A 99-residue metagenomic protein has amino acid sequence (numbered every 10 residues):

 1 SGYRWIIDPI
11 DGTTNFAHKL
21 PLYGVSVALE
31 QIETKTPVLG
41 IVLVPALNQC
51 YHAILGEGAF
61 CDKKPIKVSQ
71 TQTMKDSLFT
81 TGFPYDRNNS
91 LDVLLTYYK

Functional and structural regions predicted by a protein language model:
G2-F60: DPxDG-like acidic metal-binding loop motif
P9, K63, T81-F83: Pocket-edge structural micro-motifs
V25-S26, A59-C61, Q72, Y97-K99: Short, low-complexity, polar/charged sequence segments that are solvent-exposed and flexible
V27-E30, C61-I66, M74-D76: Short, surface-exposed linear patches
K35, G58-C61, P65-V68, D86-N88: Short helix-loop capping/hinge motifs at secondary-structure junctions, enriched in acidic/polar residues
K67-K99: An extended, acidic
